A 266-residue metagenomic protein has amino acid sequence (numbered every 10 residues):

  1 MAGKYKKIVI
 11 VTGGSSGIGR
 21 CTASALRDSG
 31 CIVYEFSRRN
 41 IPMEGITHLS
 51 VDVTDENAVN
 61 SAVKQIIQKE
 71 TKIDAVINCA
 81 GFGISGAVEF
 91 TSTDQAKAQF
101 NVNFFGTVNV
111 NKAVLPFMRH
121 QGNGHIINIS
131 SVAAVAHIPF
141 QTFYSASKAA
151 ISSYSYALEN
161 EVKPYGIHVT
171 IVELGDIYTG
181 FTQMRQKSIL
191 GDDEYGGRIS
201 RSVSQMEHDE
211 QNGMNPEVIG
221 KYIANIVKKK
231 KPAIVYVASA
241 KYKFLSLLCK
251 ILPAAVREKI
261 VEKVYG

Functional and structural regions predicted by a protein language model:
S15, A23: N-terminal Rossmann NAD(P)H-binding glycine-rich loop of SDR-like oxidoreductase domains
S50-S61, T93: The beta1-alpha1 cofactor-binding region of Rossmann-like NAD(H)/NADP(H)-dependent oxidoreductases
C79-I84: Conserved NAD(P)H cofactor-binding loop of Rossmann-fold oxidoreductase domains
A87-V88, Q95-K97: Substrate-binding pocket helix/loop in short-chain dehydrogenase/reductase
N111, S147-A150: Active-site helix of classical SDR
S131: Residue(s) in the substrate-gating loop at a strand-loop-helix junction that position the organic substrate next
P164-A233: SDR active-site lid
